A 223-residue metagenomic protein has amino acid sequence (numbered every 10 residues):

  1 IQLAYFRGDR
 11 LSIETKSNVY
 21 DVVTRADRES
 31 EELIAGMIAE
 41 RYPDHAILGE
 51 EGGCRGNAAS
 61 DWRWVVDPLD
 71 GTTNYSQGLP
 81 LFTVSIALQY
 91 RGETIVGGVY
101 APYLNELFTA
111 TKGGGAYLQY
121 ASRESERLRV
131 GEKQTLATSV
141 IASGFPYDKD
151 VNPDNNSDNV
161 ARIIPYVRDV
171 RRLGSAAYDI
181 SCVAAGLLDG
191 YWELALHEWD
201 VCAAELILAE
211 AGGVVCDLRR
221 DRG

Functional and structural regions predicted by a protein language model:
I1-L69: N-terminal subdomain of lithium-sensitive/metallo-dependent phosphomonoesterases centered on the IMPase/IPPase/PAP
I1-Q2, D27, I38, T72 (+5 more regions): Residue-level signal for inorganic ion chemistry
V22, R28, E51, P68-G71 (+6 more regions): Generic detector of well-ordered alpha-helical packing
S30, G97, A116, A204 (+1 more regions): Small-residue (primarily alanine) positions within well-ordered alpha-helices, especially packing/interaction faces
G36, A58-Y117: DPxDG-like acidic metal-binding loop motif
G92, Y120-S125: Residue-level detection of beta-strand-connecting loop/turn positions
R129-G223: An extended, acidic
